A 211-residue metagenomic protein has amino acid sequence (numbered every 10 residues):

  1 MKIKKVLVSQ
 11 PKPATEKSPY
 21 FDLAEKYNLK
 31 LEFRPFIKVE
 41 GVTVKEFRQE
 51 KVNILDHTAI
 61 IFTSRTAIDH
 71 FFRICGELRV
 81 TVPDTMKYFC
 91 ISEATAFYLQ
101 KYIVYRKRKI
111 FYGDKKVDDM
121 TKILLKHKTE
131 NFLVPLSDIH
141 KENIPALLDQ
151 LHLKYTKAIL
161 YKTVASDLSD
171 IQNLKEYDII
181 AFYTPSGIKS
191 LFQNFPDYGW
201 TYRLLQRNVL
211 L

Functional and structural regions predicted by a protein language model:
M1-L211: Conserved beta-alpha
